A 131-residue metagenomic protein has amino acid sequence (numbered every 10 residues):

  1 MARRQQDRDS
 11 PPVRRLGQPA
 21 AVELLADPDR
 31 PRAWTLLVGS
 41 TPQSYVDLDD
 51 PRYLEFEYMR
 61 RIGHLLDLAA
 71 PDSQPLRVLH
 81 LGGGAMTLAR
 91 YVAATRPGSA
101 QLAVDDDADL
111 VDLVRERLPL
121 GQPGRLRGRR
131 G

Functional and structural regions predicted by a protein language model:
M1-S40: N-terminal auxiliary segments of SAM/dcSAM-dependent transferases
R14, R30, D49-G131: The AdoMet/dcAdoMet-binding core of the Class I SAM-like
S40-P42, D107: Short, flexible active-site-adjacent loop segments at beta-strand->alpha-helix junctions, enriched in small/polar
S44-D47: Short, solvent-exposed loop/turn elements at domain surfaces
